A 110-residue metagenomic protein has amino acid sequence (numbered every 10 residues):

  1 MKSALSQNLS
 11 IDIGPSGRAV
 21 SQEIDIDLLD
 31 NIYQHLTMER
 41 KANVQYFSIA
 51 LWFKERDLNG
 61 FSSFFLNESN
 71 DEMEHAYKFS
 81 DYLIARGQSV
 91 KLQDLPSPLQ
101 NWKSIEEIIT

Functional and structural regions predicted by a protein language model:
M1-T110: Iron-associated oxidoreductase/ferritin-like identity signal
